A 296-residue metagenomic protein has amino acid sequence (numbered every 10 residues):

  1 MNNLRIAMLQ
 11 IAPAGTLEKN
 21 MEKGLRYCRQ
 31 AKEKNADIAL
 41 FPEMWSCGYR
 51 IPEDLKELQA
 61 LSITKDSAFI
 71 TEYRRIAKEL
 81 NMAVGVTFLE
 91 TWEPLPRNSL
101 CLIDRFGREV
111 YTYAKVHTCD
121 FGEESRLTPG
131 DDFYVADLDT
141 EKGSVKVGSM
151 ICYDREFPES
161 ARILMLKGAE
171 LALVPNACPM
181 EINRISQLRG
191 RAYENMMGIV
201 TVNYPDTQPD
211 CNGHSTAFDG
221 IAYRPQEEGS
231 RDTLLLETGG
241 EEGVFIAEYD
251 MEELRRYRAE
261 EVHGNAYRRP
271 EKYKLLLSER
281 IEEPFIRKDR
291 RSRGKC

Functional and structural regions predicted by a protein language model:
M1-A7: Extreme N-terminal starter segment of soluble prokaryotic enzymes
A7, C101-I103, Y111, T216-F218 (+1 more regions): Conserved hydrophobic/aromatic positions in well-ordered beta-strands
Q10-L17: Short polar catalytic/cofactor-binding loops
L17, L25-F106, V110-T112, C178-N195: Cys-nucleophile CN-hydrolase/nitrilase-fold catalytic domain and related Cys-dependent amidase chemistry that acts on
I63-K65, T91-K167, P175-N176, M180-G190 (+2 more regions): Active-site catalytic loop in hydrolytic enzyme cores
D66-A83, R155-F245: CN hydrolase (nitrilase-like) catalytic-core segments centered on the catalytic cysteine and neighboring Lys/Glu
V135, P205-C296: C-terminal beta-strand edge segments of enzyme domains
